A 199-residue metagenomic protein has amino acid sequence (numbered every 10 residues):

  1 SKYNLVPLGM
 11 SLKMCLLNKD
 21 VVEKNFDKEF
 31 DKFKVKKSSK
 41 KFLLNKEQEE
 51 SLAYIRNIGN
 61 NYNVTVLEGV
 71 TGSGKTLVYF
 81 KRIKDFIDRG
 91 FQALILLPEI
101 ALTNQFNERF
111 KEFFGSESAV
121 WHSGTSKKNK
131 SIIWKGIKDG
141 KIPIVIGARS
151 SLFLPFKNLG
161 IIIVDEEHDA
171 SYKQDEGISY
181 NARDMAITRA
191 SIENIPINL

Functional and structural regions predicted by a protein language model:
S1-L199: Accessory, non-ATPase domains that flank or precede helicase/AAA+ motor cores in DNA-metabolism machines
